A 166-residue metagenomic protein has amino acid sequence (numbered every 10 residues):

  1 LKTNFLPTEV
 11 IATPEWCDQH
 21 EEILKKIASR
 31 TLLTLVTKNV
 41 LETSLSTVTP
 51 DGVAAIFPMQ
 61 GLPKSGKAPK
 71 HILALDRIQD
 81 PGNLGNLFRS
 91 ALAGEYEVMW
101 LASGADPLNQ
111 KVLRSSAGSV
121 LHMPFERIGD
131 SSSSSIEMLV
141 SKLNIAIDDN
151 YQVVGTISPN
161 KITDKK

Functional and structural regions predicted by a protein language model:
L1-D80: Arg/Lys-rich RNA-binding interfaces used to dock onto structured RNA substrates
K2-L6, T34, G61-K161: RNA substrate-binding interface of SAM-dependent RNA methyltransferases
E15-E22, N109, K161-D164: Short, charged/polar "capping" segments at the starts of alpha-helices and the immediately preceding loops
S46, K111-V112, D164-K166: Short, well-ordered secondary-structure micro-motifs
